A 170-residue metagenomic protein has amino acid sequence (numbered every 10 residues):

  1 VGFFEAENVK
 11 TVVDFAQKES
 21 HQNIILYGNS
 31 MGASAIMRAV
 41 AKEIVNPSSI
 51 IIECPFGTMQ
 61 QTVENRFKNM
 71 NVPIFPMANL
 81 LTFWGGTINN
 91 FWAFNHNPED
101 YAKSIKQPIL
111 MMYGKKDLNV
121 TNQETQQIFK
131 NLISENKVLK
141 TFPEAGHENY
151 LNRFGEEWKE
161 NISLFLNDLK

Functional and structural regions predicted by a protein language model:
V1-E19: Alpha/beta-hydrolase active-site loop
E19-S30: Alpha/beta-hydrolase fold nucleophile elbow
G28-R38: Glycine-rich nucleophile elbow surrounding the catalytic serine of serine-hydrolase chemistry
R38-W92: Hydrolase active-site cap/lid region
I105-K106, M111-Y113, D117: Short beta-strand/loop motif that positions the catalytic acidic residue of the alpha/beta-hydrolase fold
Q107, T121-K130: Short alpha-helix in the alpha/beta-hydrolase fold that links the catalytic acid
K116-V120, E148-N149: Acidic catalytic loop of the alpha/beta-hydrolase fold
A145-E156: Catalytic histidine-centered segment of alpha/beta-hydrolase-like enzymes
